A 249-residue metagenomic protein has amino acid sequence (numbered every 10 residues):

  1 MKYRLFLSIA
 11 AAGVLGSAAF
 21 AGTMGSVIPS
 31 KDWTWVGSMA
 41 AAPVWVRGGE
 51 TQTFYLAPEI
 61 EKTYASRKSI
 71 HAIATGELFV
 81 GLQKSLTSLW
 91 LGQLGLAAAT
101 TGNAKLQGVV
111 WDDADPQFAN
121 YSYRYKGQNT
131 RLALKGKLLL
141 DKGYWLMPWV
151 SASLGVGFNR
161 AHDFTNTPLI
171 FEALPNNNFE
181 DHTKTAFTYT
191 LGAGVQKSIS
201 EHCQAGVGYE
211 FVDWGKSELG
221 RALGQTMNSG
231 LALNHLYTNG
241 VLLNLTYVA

Functional and structural regions predicted by a protein language model:
M1-D32: Cleavable N-terminal export/targeting peptides
W35, A74-V80, T130-L134, F187-A193 (+1 more regions): Hydrophobic, lipid-facing positions within transmembrane beta-strands of outer-membrane proteins
V36-A42, H235-A249: Outer-membrane beta-barrel "beta-signal"
G37-A41, L94-A98, L134-G136, P148-L154 (+3 more regions): Membrane-embedded beta-strand positions of outer-membrane beta-barrel proteins
W45-I73, T100-L132, V156-A186, W214-G240: Extracellular/periplasm-exposed beta-strand and loop segments of Gram-negative cell-envelope proteins, dominated by
L82-K84, L138-L140, V195-K197, Y247-A249: Residue-level signature of outer-membrane beta-barrel architecture
T87-G92, Y144-L146, E201-A205: Repeated loop/turn-to-beta-strand initiation elements of outer-membrane beta-barrel proteins
N120-A152: Hydrophobic, well-structured mid-protein blocks that either form specific transmembrane helices
